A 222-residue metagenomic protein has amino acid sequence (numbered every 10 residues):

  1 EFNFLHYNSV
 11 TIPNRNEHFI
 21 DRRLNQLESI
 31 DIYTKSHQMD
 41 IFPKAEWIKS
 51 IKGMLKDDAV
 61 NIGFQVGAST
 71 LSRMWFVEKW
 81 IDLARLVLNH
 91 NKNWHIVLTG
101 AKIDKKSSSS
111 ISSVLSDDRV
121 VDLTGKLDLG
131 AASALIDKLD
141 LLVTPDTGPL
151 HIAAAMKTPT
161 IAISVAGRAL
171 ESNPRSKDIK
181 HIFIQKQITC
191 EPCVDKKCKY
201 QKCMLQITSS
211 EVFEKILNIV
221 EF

Functional and structural regions predicted by a protein language model:
E1-F222: Catalytic machinery of carbohydrate-active enzymes, primarily nucleotide-sugar-dependent glycosyltransferases
